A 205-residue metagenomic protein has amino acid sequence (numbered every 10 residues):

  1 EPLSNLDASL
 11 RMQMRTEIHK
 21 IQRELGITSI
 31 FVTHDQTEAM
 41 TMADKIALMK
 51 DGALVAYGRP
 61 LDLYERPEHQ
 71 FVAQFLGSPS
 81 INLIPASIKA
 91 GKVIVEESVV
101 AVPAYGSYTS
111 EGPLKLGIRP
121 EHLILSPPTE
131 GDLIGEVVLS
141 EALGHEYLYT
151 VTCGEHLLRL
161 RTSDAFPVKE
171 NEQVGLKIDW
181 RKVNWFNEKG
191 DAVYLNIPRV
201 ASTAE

Functional and structural regions predicted by a protein language model:
E1-F71: ABC ATPase nucleotide-binding domains
M14-T16, S29, P67, S80 (+4 more regions): Solvent-exposed, flexible loop/coil residues
I18, T33, L54, P67 (+4 more regions): Residue-level detector of alpha-helical recognition elements and their boundaries
R59-A90: ABC transporter nucleotide-binding domain
P79-I81, K92-E205: Non-catalytic connector elements of ABC transporters
